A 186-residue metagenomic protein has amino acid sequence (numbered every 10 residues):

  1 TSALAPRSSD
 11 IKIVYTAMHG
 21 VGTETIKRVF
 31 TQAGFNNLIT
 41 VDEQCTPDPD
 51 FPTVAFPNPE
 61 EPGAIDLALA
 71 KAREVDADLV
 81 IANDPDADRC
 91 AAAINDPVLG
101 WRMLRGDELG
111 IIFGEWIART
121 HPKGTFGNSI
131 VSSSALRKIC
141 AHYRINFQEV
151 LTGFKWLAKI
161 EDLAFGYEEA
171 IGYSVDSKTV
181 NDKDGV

Functional and structural regions predicted by a protein language model:
T1-V186: Phosphate-binding chemistry for phosphorylated carbohydrates and sugar-nucleotides
